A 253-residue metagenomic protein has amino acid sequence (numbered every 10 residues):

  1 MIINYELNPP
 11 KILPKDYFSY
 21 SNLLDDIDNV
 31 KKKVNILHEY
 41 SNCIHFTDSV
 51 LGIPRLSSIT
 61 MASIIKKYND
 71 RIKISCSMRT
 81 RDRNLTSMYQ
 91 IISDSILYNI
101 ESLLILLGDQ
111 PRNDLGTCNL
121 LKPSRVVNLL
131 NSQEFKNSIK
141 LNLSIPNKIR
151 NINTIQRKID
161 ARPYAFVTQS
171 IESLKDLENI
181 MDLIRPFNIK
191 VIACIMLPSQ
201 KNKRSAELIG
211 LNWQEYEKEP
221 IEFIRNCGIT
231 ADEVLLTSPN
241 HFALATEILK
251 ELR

Functional and structural regions predicted by a protein language model:
M1-I3, I224-L252: C-terminal extensions of enzymes
I2-D28, I74-T86, I139-N151, E207-K218: Active-site mouth loops of central-metabolism enzymes
I3-P9, N42-F46, I74-M78, L103-I105 (+4 more regions): Hydrophobic faces of well-ordered beta-strands that scaffold small-molecule active sites in alpha/beta enzyme cores
D28-V50, K158-P163, V167, I229-T230: Catalytic domains of carbohydrate-active enzymes, especially glycoside hydrolases
V34-Y40, I59-R71, I92-I100, N131-K136 (+3 more regions): Acidic (Asp/Glu)-rich catalytic clusters
G52-I65, R83-Q90, D109-S132, R150-I152 (+2 more regions): Active-site-adjacent beta->alpha loops and helix N-cap segments on the catalytic face of soluble alpha/beta enzymes
S102-A161, T168, M181, P186-E207: Conserved anion-binding
N188-D232: Catalytic-face loop-and-helix region of soluble metabolic enzyme cores
